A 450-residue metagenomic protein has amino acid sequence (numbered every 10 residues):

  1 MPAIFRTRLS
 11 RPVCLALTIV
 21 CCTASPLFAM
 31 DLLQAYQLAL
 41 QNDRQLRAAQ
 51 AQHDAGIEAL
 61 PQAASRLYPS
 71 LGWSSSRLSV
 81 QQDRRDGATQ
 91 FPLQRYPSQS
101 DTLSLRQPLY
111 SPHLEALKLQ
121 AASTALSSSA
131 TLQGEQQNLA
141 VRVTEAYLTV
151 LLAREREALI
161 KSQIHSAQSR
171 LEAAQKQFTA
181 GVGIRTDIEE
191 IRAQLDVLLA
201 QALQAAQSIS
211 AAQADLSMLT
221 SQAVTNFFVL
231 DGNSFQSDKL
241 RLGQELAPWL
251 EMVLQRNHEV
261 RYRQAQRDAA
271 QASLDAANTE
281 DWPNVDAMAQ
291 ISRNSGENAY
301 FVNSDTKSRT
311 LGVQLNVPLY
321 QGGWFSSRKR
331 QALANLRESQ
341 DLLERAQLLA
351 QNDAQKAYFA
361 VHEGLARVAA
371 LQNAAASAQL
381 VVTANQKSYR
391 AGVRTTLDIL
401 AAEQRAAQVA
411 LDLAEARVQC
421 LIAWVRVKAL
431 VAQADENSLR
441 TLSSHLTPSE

Functional and structural regions predicted by a protein language model:
A3, M30, N138-M252, A357-A360 (+3 more regions): Periplasmic alpha-helical coiled-coil/stalk elements that build and connect Gram-negative outer-membrane
R6, Q81, D412-E450: Acidic, low-complexity, intrinsically disordered peripheral segments
C14-A24: Bacterial N-terminal signal peptides
S25-A29: Sec/Tat signal peptide C-region and signal peptidase I cleavage site
Q37-R47, D54-P69, T102-Q120, A130-Q137 (+8 more regions): A glycine-/polar-enriched beta->alpha junction
A39-L40, I188, Q222-Q290, N437-E450: Amphipathic alpha-helical coiled-coil scaffold segments and their short linker/junction regions
A48-A63, E135, L139-A158, S169 (+6 more regions): Amphipathic alpha-helical coiled-coil segments
S74-Q107, D231-L242, D275, M288-R328 (+1 more regions): Small/polar, glycine/serine/threonine/aspartate-rich low-complexity segments that form flexible
